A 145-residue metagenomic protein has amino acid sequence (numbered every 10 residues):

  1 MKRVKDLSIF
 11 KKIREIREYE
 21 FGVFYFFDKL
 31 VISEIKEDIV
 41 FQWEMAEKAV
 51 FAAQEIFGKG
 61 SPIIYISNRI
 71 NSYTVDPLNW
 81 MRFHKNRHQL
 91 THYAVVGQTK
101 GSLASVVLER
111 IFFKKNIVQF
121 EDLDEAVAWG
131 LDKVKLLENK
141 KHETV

Functional and structural regions predicted by a protein language model:
M1-V145: Amphipathic, Lys/Arg-enriched alpha-helical "gate/interface" segment within cytosolic domains that mediates
